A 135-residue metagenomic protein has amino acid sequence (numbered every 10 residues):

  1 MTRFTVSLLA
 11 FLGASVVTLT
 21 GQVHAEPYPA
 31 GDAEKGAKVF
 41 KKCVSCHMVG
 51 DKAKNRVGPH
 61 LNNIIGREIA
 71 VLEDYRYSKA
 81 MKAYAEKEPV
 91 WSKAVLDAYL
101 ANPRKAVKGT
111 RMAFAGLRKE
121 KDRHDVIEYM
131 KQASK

Functional and structural regions predicted by a protein language model:
M1-L12: Bacterial N-terminal signal peptides that target proteins for export
A14-H24: C-terminal segment of classical bacterial N-terminal signal peptides
Q22-F40, D51: Electrostatic cytochrome c docking/interface patches
A33-K35, D51-V90, G116: Gly/Gly-Pro-rich "capping" loops immediately C-terminal to redox-active cysteine motifs in periplasmic/lumenal
K42-S45: Short, cysteine/histidine-rich loop/knuckle motifs that typically chelate Zn2+
H47-G50, S134: Protein kinase-like catalytic domain
V90-K135: C-terminal capping alpha-helices of c-type cytochrome domains
